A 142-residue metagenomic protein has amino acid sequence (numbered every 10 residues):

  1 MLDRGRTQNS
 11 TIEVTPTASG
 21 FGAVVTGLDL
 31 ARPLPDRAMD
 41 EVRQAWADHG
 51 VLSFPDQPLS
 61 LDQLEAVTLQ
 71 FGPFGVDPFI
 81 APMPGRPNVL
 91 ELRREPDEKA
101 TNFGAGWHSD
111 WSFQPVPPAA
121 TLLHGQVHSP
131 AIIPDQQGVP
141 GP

Functional and structural regions predicted by a protein language model:
M1-P142: Non-heme Fe(II) oxygenase catalytic core, chiefly the N-lobe of the double-stranded beta-helix
